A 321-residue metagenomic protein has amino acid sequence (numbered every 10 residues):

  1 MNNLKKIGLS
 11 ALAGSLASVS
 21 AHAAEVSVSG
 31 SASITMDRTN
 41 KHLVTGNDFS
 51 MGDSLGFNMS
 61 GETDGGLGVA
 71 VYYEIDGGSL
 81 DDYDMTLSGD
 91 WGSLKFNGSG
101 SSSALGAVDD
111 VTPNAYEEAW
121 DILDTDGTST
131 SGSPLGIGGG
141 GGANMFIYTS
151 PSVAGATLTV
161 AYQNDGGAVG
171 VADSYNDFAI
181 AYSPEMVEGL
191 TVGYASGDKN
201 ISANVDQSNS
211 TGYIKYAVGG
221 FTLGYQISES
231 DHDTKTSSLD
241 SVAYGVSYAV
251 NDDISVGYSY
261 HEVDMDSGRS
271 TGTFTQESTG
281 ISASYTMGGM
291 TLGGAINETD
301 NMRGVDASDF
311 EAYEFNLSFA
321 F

Functional and structural regions predicted by a protein language model:
M1-F321: Outer-membrane beta-barrel proteins
